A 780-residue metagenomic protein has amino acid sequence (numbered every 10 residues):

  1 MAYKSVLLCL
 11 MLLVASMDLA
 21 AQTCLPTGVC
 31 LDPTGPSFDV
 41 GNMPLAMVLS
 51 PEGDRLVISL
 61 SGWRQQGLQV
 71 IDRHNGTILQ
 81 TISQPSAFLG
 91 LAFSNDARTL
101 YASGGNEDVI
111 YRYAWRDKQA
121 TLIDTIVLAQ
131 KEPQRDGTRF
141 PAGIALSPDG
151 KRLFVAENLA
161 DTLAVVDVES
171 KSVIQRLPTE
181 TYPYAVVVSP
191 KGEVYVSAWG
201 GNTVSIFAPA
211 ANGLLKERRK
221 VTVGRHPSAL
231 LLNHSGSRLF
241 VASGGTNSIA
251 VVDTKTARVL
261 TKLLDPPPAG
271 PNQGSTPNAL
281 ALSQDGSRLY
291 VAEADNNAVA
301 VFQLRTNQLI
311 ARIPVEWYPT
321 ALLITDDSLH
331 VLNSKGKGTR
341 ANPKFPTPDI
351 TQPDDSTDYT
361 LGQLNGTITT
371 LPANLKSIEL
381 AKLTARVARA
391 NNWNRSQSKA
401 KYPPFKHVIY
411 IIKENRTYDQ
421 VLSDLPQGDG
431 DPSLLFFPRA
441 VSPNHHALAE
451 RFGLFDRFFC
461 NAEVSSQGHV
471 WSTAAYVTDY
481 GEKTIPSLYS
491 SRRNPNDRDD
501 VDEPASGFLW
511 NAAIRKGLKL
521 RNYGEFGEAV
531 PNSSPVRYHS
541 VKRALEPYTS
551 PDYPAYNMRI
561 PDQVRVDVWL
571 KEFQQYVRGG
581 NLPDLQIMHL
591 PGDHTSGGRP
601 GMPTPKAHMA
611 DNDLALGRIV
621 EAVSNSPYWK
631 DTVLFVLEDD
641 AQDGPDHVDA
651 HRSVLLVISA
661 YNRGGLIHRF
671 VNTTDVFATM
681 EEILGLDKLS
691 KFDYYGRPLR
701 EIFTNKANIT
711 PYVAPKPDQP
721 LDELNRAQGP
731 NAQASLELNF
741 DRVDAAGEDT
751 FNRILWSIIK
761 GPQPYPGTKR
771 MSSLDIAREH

Functional and structural regions predicted by a protein language model:
M1-S5: Positively charged n-region of N-terminal signal peptides that target proteins for export
V6-D18: Bacterial N-terminal signal peptides
M11-L12, A21-K401: Predominantly soluble domains enriched in secretory-pathway, periplasmic, or organellar proteins
M17-D18, G90, N106, G143 (+11 more regions): A short linear-motif detector with a strong N-terminal bias
E379-H780: N-terminal pro-sequences and low-complexity stem/linker regions of secreted or lumenal proteins
